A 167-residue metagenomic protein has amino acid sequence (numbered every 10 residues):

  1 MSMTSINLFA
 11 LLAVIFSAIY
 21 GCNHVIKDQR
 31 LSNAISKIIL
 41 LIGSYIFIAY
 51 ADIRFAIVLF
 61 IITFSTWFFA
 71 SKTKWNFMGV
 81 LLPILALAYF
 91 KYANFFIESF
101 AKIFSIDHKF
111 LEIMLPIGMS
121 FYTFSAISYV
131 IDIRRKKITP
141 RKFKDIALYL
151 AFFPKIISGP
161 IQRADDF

Functional and structural regions predicted by a protein language model:
M1-F167: Membrane-embedded transmembrane alpha-helical bundles that form the catalytic cores of multi-pass lipid-modifying
